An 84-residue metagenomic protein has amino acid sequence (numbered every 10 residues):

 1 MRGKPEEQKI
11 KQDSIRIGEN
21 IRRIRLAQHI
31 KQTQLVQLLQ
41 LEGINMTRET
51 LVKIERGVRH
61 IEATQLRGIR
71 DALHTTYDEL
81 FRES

Functional and structural regions predicted by a protein language model:
R2-A27: A short, Lys/Arg-rich alpha-helix, primarily the initiator
I17, Q28, I44, E62: Flexible coil/turn residues that form the inter-helical turn or adjacent wing/linker of helix-turn-helix
N20, R48-K53, H60, E79: Residue-level recognition of specific faces of alpha-helices
I21, Q32, R48, A63-L66: Helix-turn-helix DNA-binding elements, focusing on the entry/boundary residues of the two helices that contact DNA
I24, L38, I54, E83: Residues in the recognition helix of alpha-helical DNA-binding motifs
H29-K53: Short alpha-helical DNA-recognition segment
V58, E62-E79: DNA major-groove recognition helix of helix-turn-helix/homeodomain DNA-binding modules
